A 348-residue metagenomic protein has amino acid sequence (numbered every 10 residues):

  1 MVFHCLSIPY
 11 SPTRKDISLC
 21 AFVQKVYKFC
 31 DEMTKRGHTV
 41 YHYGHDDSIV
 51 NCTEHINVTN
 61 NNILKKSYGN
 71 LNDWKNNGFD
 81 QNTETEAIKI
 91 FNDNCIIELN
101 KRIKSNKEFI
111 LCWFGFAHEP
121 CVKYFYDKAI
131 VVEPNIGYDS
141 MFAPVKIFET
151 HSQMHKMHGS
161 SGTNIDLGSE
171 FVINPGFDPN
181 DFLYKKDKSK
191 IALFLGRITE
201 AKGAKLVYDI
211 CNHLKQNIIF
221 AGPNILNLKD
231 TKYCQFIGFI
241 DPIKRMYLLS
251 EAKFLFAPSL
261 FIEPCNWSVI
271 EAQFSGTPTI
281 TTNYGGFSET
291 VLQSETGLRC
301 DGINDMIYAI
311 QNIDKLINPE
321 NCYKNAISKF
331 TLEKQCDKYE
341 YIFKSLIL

Functional and structural regions predicted by a protein language model:
A21, D301, D314-L348: A charged, aromatic-enriched C-terminal amphipathic alpha-helix characteristic of glycosyltransferases across folds
V132-L183: Donor nucleotide-sugar binding/catalytic pocket of nucleotide-sugar-dependent glycosyltransferases
V145, E170-I219: Conserved donor-binding/catalytic core segment of Leloir-type glycosyltransferases
T199, S259-W267, S288-E289: Nucleotide-sugar-dependent
M246, V269-F274, S288-E289: Short alpha-helical segment that forms part of, or immediately flanks, the ligand-binding pocket in carbohydrate-active
S250-P264, T277: Acidic donor-binding loop of glycosyltransferase active sites
P278-T281, V291: Short hydrophobic beta-strand element within catalytic cores of glycosyltransferases and related nucleotide-activated
Q293-N304, Q311-L316: Conserved acidic donor-binding segment of nucleotide-sugar-dependent glycosyltransferases
